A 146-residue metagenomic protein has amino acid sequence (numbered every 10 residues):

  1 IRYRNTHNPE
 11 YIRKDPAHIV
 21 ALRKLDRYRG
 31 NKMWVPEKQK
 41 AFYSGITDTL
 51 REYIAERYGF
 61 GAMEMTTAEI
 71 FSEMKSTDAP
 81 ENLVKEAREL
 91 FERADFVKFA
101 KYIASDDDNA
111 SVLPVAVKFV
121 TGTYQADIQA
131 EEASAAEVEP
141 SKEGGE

Functional and structural regions predicted by a protein language model:
I1-E37, A41, A126-E146: Hydrophobic, helix-length membrane anchors
Y11-H18, P36-Y43, P80-A87, D106 (+1 more regions): Amphipathic, non-membrane alpha-helical segments in soluble helical-bundle scaffolds
I19, R23-D26, A68, S72 (+3 more regions): Solvent-exposed alpha-helical segments within well-ordered globular domains of core cellular machineries
G30, R51, A55, T121-I128: Non-catalytic alpha-helical coupling and interface elements of nucleotide-dependent molecular machines and regulators
K38-R93: Short, charged amphipathic alpha-helical segments flanked by flexible coils
N82-E146: Cytosol-/stroma-facing membrane-proximal "stalk/adaptor" domains immediately downstream of transmembrane anchors
